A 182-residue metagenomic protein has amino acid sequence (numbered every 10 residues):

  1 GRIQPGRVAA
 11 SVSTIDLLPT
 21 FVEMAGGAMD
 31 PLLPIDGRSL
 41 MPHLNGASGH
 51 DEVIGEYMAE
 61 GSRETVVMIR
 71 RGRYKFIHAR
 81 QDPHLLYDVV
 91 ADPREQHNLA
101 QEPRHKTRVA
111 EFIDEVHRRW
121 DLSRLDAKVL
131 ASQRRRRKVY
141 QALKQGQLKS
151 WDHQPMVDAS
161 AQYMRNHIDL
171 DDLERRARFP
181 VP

Functional and structural regions predicted by a protein language model:
G1-I15, M24-P34, H78, R104-T107 (+2 more regions): Active-site-proximal cap/lid insertion segments
R2, A10, I15-L18, E23-V89 (+3 more regions): C-terminal cap/loop subdomain of S1 sulfatases and analogous C-terminal strand-loop tails that border
H97-N98: Cytochrome P450 core scaffold surrounding the K-helix E-X-X-R motif and the conserved "meander" helix-loop region
Q101-P182: Long, internal low-complexity/basic segments
